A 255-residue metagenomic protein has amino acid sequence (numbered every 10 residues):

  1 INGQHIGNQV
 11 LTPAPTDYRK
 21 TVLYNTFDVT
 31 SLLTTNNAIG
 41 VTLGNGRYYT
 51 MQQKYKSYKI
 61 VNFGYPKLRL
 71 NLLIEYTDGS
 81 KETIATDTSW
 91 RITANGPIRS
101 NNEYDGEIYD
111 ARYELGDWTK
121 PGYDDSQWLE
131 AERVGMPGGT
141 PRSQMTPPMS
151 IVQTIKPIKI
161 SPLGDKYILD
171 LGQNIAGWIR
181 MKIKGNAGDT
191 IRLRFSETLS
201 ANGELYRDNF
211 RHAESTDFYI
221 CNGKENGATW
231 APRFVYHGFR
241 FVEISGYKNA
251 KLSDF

Functional and structural regions predicted by a protein language model:
I1-F255: Extracellular/oxidizing-compartment recognition motifs
